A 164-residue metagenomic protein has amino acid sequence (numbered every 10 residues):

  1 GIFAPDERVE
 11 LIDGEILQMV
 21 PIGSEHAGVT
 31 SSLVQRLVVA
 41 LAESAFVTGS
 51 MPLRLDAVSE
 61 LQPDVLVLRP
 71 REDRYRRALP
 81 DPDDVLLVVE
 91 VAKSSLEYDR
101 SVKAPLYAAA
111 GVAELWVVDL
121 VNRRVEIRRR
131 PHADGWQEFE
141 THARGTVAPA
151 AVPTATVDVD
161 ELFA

Functional and structural regions predicted by a protein language model:
G1-A164: Gly/Pro/Ser/Thr-rich low-complexity, intrinsically disordered segments predominantly at protein N-termini
